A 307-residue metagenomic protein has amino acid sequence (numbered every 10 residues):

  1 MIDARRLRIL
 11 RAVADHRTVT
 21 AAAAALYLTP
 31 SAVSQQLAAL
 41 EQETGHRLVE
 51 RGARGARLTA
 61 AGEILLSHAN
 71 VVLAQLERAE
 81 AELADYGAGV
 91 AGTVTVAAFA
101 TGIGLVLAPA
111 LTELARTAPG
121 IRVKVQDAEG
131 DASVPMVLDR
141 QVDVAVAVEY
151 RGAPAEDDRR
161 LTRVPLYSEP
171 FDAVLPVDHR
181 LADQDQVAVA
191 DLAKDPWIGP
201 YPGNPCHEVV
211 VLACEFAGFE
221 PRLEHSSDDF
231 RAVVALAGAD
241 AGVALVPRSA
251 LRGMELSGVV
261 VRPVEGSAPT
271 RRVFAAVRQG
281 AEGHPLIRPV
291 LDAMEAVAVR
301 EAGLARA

Functional and structural regions predicted by a protein language model:
R11-T29, S34, G45: Short helix-boundary/capping micro-motifs
V19, E41-E63: A short LG(V/I)-centered, amphipathic sequence patch enriched for acidic residue(s) preceding the LG motif
A91-P154: Central regulatory/effector-binding core of bacterial HTH transcription factors
G102, E129-V142, V148, Y201-V260: Hydrophobic hinge/microswitch elements
L105, V148, L181-D185, D195-A217 (+2 more regions): Secondary-structure junction motif
V106, V259-L304: A late-sequence structural motif
A155-P165, E169, R231-G280: Beta-alpha-beta core module
D158-F171, L175-W197: Flexible hinge/capping segments at coil-to-helix
